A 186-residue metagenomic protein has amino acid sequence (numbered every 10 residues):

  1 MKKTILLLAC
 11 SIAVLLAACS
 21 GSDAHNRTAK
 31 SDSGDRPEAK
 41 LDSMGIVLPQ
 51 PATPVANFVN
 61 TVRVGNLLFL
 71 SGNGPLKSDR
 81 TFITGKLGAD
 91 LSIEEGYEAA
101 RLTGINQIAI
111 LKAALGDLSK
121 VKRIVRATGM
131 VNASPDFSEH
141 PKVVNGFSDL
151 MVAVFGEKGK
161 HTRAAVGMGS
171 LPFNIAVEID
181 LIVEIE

Functional and structural regions predicted by a protein language model:
M1-L8: Bacterial N-terminal signal peptides that target proteins for export
S11-I12: Repetitive helical segments and hydrophobic/amphipathic motifs
L16-A18: C-terminal motif of bacterial Sec signal peptides marking the signal peptidase cleavage site
S20-E186: Short, polar/acidic, helix-capping and beta-turn segments at strand->helix junctions that line the mouths
